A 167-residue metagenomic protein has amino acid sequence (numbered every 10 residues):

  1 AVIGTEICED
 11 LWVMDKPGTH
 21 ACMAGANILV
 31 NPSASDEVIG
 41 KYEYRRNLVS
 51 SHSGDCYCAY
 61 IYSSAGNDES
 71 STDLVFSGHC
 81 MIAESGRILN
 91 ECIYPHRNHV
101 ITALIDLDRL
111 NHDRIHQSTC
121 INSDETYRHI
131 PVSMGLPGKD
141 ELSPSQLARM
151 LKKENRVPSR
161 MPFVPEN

Functional and structural regions predicted by a protein language model:
A1, C22-N31, S53, M150-R156 (+1 more regions): Intrinsically disordered, low-complexity Ser/Thr/Pro-rich tracts
V2-D10, V30, R160: Active-site-proximal beta-strand elements of phosphoester/diester hydrolases
I7, D15-K16, R109, N167: Solvent-exposed, flexible loop/coil residues
C8-E9, G40, F163-N167: Generic amphipathic alpha-helical segments used as scaffolds and interaction surfaces in large, multi-domain proteins
L11-I101: CN hydrolase (nitrilase-like) catalytic-core segments centered on the catalytic cysteine and neighboring Lys/Glu
S71-L74, G78-N167: Active-site-adjacent "lid"/gating segments
